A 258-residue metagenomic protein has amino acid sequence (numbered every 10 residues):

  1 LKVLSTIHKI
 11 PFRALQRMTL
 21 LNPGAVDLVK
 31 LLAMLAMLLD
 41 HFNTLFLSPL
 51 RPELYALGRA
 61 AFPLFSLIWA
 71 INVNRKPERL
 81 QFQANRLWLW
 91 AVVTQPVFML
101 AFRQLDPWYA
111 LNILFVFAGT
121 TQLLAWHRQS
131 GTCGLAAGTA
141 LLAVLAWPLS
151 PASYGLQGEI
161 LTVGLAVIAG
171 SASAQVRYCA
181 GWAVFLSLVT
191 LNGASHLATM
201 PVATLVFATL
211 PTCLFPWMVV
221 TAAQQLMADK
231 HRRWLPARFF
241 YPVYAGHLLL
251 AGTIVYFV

Functional and structural regions predicted by a protein language model:
L1-V258: Alpha-helical transmembrane segments and their immediate juxtamembrane cytosolic regions
